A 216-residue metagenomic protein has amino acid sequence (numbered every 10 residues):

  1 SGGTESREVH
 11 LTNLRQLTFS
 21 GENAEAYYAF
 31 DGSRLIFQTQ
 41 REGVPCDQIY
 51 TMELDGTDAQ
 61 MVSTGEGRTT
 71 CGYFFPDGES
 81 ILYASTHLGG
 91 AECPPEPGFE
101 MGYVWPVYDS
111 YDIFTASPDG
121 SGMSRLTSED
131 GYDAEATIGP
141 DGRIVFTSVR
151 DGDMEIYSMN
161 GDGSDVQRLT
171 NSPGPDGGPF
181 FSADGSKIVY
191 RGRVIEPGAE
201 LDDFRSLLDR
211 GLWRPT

Functional and structural regions predicted by a protein language model:
S1-T12, Y111: Blade/loop signatures of beta-propeller domains
R7-R34: Mature N-terminal segment immediately following signal peptide/propeptide cleavage in secreted/periplasmic
L14-L17, A59-S63, G122-T127, D165-T170: A short beta-strand motif characteristic of beta-propeller blades
F19, T39-I49, T64-T69, A84-D112 (+5 more regions): A flexible loop/linker signature enriched in serine peptidases of the S9 family
F30-D31, P76-D77, G139-D141, A183-D184: Residue-level detector of Asp-centered blade-edge/turn motifs that repeat once per structural unit in beta-propeller
L35-I36, I81, I144-V145, I188: Hydrophobic beta-strand positions that form the internal "hydrophobic ladder" of WD40/Gbeta-like beta-propeller blades
E53-T57, S117-S121, N160-S164: Short loop/turn segments that connect beta-strands within beta-propeller blades
